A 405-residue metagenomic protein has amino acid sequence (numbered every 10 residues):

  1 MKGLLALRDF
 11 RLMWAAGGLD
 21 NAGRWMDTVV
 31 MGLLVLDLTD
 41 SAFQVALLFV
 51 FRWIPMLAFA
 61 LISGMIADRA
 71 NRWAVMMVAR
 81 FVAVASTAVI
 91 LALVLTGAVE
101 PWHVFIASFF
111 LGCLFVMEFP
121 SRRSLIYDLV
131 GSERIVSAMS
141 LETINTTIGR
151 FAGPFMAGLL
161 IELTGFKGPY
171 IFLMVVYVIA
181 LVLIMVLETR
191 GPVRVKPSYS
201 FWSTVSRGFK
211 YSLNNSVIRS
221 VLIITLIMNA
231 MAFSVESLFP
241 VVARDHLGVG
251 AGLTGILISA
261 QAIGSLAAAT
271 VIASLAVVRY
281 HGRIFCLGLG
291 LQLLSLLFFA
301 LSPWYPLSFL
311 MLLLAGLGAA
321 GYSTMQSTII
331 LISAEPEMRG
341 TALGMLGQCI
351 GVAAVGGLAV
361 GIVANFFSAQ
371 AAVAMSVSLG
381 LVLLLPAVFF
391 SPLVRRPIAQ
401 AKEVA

Functional and structural regions predicted by a protein language model:
M1-P55, K210, N214-S259: Helix-loop boundary and gating motifs at the non-cytosolic
M1-R8, P192-S203: Short, membrane-interfacial amphipathic segments enriched in basic
R11-T28, F51-M65, N71-S86, H103-I161 (+5 more regions): Substrate-agnostic recognition of the 12-TM MFS/MFS-like secondary transporter fold
G32-L38, I90-T96, A152-F172, D245-H246 (+1 more regions): Transmembrane alpha-helix termini and helix-breaking/packing motifs in multi-pass membrane transporters
T39, N71, L93-V94, A98 (+1 more regions): Helix-breaking motifs and short loop linkers at transmembrane-helix boundaries and internal kinks in secondary membrane
L57-I62, V75, V89, W102 (+7 more regions): C-terminal transmembrane bundle of multi-pass solute transporters/carriers
G97, S124, D128, Y170 (+3 more regions): Helix-loop junctions on the cytosolic side of multi-pass membrane transporters, especially the intracellular loop
P101-S108, G112, S137-P192, V235 (+3 more regions): Hydrophobic alpha-helical transmembrane segments
